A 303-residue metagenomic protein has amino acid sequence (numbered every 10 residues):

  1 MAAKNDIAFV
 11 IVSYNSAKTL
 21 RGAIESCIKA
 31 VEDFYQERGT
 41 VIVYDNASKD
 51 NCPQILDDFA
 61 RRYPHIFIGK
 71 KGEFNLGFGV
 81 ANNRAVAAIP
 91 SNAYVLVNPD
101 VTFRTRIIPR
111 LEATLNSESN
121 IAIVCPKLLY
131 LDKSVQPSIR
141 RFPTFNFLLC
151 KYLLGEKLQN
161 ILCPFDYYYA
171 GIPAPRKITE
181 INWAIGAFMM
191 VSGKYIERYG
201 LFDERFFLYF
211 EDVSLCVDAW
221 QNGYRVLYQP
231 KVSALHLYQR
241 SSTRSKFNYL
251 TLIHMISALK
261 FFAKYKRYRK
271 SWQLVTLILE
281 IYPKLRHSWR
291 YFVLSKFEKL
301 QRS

Functional and structural regions predicted by a protein language model:
S16-E32: Short, well-formed alpha-helical segments that are part of the catalytic scaffolds of diverse glycosyltransferases
S26, Y44-Q54: A conserved acidic beta->alpha catalytic loop
K71-I89: Glycine-rich, basic loop-to-helix element that forms the pyrophosphate-binding segment of sugar-nucleotide handling
Y94: Short aromatic/hydrophobic "clamp" motif used to bind/position activated sugar donors
T102-S138: Conserved donor NDP-sugar-binding/catalytic core segment of glycosyltransferases
P143-I181: Short, flexible, basic/aromatic active-site loop/helix in glycosyltransferases
A174-R176, E180-S233: A short, conserved alpha-helix in the catalytic core of glycosyltransferases
V217-F297: Active-site-adjacent helix/loop segment of glycosyltransferases that harbors family-specific signature motifs
